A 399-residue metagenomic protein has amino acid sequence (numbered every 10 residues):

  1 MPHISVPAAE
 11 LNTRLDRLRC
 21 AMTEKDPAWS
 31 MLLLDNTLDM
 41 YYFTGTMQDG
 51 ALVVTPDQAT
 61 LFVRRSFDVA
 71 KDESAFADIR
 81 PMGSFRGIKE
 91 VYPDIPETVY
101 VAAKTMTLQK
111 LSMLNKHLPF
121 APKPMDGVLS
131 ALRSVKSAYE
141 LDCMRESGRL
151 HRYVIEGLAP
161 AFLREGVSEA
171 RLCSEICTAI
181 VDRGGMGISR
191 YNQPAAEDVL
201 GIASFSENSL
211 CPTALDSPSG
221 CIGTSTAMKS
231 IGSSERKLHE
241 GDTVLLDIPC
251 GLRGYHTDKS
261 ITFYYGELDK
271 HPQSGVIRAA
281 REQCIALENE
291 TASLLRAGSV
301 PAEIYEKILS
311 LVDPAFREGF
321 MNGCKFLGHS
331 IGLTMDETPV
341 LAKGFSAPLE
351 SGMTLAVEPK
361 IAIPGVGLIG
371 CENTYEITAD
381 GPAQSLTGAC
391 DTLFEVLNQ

Functional and structural regions predicted by a protein language model:
M1-Q399: Active-site neighborhoods and metal-handling regions in enzymes and metal-associated proteins
